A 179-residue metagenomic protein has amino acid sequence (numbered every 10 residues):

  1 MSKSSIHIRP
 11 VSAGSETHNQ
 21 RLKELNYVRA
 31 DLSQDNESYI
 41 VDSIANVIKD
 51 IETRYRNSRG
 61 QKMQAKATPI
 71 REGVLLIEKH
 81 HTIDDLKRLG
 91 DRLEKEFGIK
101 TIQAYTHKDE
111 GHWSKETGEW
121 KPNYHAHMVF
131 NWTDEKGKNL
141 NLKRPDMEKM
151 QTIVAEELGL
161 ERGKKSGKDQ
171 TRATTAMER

Functional and structural regions predicted by a protein language model:
M1-R179: N-terminal nicking endonuclease/strand-transfer module with a His-rich metal-binding environment and a catalytic Tyr
